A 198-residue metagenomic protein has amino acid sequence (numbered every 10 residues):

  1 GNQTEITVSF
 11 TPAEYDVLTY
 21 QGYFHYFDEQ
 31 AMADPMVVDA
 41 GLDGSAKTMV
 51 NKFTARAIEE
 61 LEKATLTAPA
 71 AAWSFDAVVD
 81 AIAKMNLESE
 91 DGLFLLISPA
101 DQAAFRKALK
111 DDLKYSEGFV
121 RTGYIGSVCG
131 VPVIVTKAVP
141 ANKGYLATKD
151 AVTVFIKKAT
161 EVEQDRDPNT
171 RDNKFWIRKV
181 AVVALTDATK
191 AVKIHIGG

Functional and structural regions predicted by a protein language model:
G1-Q3, D28-M32, L109, I125: Short charge-dense sequence patches
G1-Y20: Assembly/oligomerization interface modules of large self-assembling protein complexes
V8-E14, A108-G198: Sequence/fold signature of self-assembling virion shell proteins
Y15-G22, F27-A31, K52, A100 (+2 more regions): Generic structural motif
D16-L18, S89, N169: Solvent-exposed loop and beta-edge segments used for protein-protein assembly and interaction
Y20-D91, K193-G198: Alpha-helical scaffold segments that mediate packing/assembly in large oligomeric complexes
F27-D28, L96-D101, A147-T148, D187: Helix N-cap / beta->alpha transition motif
L61-V131, T136-A138: Extended, solvent-exposed, turn-rich assembly/linker loops in the middle of proteins
